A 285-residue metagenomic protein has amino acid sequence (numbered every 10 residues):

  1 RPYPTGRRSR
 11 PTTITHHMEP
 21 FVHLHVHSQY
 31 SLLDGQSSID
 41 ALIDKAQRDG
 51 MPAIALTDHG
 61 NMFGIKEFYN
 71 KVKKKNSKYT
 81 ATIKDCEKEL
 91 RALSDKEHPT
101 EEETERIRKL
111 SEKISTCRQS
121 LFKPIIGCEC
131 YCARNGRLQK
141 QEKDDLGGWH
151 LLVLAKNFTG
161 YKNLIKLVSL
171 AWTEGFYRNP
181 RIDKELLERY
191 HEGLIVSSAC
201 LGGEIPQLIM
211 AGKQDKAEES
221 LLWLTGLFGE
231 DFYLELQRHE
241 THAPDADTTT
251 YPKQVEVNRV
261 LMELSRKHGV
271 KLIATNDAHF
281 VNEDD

Functional and structural regions predicted by a protein language model:
R1, R7-R10: Basic polycationic patches enriched in arginine
G6, T13-D285: Phosphodiester-processing cores and adjacent nucleic acid-binding clamps
